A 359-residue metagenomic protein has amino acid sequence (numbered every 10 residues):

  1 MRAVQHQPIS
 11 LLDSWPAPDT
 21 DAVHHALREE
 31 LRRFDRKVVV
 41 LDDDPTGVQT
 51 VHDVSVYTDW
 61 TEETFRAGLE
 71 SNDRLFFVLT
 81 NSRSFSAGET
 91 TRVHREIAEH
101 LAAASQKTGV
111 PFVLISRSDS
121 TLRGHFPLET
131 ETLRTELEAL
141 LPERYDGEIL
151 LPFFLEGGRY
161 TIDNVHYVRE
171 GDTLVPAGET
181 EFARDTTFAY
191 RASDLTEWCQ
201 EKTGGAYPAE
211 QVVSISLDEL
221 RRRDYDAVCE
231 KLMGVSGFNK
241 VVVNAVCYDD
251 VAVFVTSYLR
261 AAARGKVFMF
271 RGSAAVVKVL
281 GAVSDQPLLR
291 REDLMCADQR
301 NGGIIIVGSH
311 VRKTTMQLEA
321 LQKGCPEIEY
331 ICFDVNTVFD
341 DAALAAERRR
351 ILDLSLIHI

Functional and structural regions predicted by a protein language model:
R2-L27, G109-L122, I305-K323: Short N-terminal secondary-structure initiator segments
R2-V4, V54-S55, W60-T61, S84-S86 (+3 more regions): Long, low-complexity, Lys/Arg-enriched
Q5-D19, V23-H24, E30-H52, L79-S82: N-terminal signal-anchor module of multipass membrane proteins
R28-D42, H52, G68, N72-R74 (+2 more regions): Cap/lid and interdomain-hinge subdomains that line or gate substrate/regulatory clefts in soluble alpha/beta enzymes
P45-G47, N81-S84, L155, C247-Y248 (+2 more regions): Short, glycine-/Ser/Thr-/acidic-enriched flexible segments
V48-L79: N-terminal short beta-loop-beta anion/metal-coordinating cradle
V165-L352: Conserved, well-structured core segments that form the ligand-binding/active-site neighborhood of functional domains
I357-I359: Conserved small/polar residues in nucleotide/adenosyl-binding loops
